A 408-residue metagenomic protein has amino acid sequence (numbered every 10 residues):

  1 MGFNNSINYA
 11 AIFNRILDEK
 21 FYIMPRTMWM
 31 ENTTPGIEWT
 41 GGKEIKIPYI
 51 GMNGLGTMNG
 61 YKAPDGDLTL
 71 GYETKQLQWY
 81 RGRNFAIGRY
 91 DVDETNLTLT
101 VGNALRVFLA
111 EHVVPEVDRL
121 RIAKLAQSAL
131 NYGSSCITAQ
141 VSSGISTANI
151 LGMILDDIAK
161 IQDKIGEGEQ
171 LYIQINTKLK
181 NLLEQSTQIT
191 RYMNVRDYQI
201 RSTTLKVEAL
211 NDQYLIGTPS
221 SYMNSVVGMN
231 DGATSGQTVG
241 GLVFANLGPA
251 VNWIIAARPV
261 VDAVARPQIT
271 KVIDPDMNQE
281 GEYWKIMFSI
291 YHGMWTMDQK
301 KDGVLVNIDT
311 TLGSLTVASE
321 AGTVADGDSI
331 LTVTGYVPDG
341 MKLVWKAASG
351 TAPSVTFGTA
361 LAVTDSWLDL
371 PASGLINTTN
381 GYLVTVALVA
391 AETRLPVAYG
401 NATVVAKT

Functional and structural regions predicted by a protein language model:
M1-Q78, D302-N307: N-terminal "assembly arms/tails" that initiate or stabilize quaternary assembly in self-assembling proteins
I47, Y72-S134, D163-T177, K271 (+1 more regions): Long, contiguous amphipathic alpha-helices that act as assembly "spine/axial" helices in icosahedral shell and virion
N131-T204: Extended, solvent-exposed, turn-rich assembly/linker loops in the middle of proteins
L312-E320: Proline-enriched interdomain boundary motifs that mark the N-terminal boundary and often initiate the first structured
L331-G340: Acidic, Ser/Thr
W367-Y382: Surface-exposed, short loops/turns at beta-strand junctions within beta-sandwich domains
L383-V389: Extracellular recognition modules
T393-K407: Extracellular fibronectin type III
